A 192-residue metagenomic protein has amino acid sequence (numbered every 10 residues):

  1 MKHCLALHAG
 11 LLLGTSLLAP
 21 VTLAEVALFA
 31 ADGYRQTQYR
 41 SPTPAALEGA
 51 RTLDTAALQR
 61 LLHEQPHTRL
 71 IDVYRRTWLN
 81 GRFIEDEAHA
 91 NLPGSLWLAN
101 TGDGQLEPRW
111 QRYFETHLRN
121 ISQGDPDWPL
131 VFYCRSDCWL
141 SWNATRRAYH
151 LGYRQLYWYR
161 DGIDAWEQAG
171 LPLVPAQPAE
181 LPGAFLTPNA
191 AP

Functional and structural regions predicted by a protein language model:
M1-A9: Bacterial N-terminal signal peptides that target proteins for export
H8, L17-I84, A179-P192: Flexible, polar/low-complexity N-terminal or interdomain linker segments that lie immediately upstream of folded
P42-G49, N100-P108, N120, F132-S136: Second-shell loop/turn segments in exported
A57-W128: Positively charged, proline/Ser/Thr-rich regional signature most characteristic of the Rhodanese/CDC25-like
R75-L79, G102-G104, S136-L140, G162-W166 (+1 more regions): Solvent-exposed loop/turn segments at secondary-structure junctions within structured extracellular/periplasmic domains
Y113-G124, P175-T187: A polyampholytic, Gly/Pro-enriched intrinsically disordered region
Y113-W166: Catalytic cysteine-centered active loop of the rhodanese-like fold, especially the PTP/DSP P-loop
Q155-R160, D164-E180, L186-A191: Active-site or metal-binding loop neighborhoods of secreted/extracellular toxin and effector enzymes
